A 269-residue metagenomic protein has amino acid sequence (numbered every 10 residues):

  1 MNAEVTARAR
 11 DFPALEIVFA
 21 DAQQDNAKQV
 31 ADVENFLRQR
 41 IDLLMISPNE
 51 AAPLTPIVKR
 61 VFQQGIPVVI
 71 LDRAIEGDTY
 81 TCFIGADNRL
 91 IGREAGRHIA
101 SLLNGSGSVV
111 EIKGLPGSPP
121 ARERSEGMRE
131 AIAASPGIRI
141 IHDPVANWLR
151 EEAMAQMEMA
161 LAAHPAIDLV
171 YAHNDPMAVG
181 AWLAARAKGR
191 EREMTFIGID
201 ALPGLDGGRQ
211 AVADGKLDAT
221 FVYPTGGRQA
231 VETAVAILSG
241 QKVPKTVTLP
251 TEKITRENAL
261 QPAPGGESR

Functional and structural regions predicted by a protein language model:
M1-D11, I91-A95, P119-I138, E152 (+2 more regions): Short, solvent-exposed amphipathic alpha-helices that sit in or adjacent to ligand/effector-binding or catalytic
M1-R8, F12, V18-A31, N35 (+4 more regions): Extracytoplasmic "Venus flytrap"
A9-A22, S108-E111, R129-R150: Short beta-strand elements in bilobed, periplasmic/extracellular small-molecule ligand-binding domains
Q29, I84-V109, E152-M154, L202-G208 (+1 more regions): Hydrophobic alpha-helical segments within soluble ligand-binding/sensing domains
E34-L37, L43-F62, M128, H142 (+1 more regions): Hydrophobic alpha-helical
L43, A51-L90, S101, S108 (+3 more regions): Flexible loop/hinge segments that line or gate small-molecule binding clefts
D87, E111-R129, V145-A146, R150-E152 (+1 more regions): Extracytoplasmic ligand-binding site segments that recognize negatively charged/polar headgroups
P116-P120, A131-I132, V222-R269: Hinge/cleft segment of the Venus flytrap/periplasmic-binding protein
